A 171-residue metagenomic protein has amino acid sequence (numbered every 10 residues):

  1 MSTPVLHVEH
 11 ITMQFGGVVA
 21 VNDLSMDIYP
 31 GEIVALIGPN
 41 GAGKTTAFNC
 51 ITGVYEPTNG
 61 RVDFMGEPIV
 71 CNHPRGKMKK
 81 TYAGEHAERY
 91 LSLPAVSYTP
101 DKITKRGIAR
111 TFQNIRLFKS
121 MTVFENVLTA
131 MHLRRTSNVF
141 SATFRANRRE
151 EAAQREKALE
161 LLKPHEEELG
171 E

Functional and structural regions predicted by a protein language model:
S2-E171: Glycine-rich phosphate-binding loops of nucleotide-dependent enzymes
